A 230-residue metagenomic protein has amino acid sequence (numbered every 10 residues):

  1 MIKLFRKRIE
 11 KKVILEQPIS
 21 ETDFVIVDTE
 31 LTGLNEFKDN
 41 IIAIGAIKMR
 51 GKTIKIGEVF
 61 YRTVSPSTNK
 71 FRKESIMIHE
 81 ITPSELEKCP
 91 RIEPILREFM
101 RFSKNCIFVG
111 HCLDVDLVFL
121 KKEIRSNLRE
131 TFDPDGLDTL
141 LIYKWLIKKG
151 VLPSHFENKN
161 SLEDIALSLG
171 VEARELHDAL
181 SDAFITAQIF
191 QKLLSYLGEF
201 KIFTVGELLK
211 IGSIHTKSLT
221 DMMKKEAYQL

Functional and structural regions predicted by a protein language model:
K3-D133, K159-L167, V171, H177 (+1 more regions): Conserved non-catalytic scaffold segment of RNase H-like nuclease domains
K121, A187-L194: Short, amphipathic alpha-helical segments that act as regulatory/interfacial helices in nucleotide-processing proteins
L137-H155: Short alpha-helix plus adjacent loop in nuclease-associated cores
G150-P153, A173-A179: Short, glycine/charged-rich beta-strand-loop motifs at protein surfaces that mediate ligand recognition and catalysis
D178-I189: Acidic, divalent-metal-coordinating active-site segment for phosphoryl/phosphodiester hydrolysis, typified by short
S195-D221: Mixed-charge, glycine-rich, non-catalytic linkers/tails in nucleic-acid processing enzymes
